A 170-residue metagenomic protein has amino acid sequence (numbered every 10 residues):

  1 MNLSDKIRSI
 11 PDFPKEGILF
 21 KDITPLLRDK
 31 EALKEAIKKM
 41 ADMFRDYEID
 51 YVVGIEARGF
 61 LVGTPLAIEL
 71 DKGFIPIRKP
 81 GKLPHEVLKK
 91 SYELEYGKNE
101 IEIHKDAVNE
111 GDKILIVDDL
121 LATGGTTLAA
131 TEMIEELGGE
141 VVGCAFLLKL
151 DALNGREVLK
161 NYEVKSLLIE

Functional and structural regions predicted by a protein language model:
M1-Y51: Active-site-facing substrate-recognition patch
D5-K6, L128-E170: PRPP-dependent phosphoribosyltransferase catalytic core
K38-S91: Conserved PRPP/pyrophosphate-binding segment of the phosphoribosyltransferase/PRPP-pathway fold
D50, D112, V142: Conserved acidic residues
L70-D71, S91-E95, L159-E163: Short, hinge-like loop/turn segments at secondary-structure boundaries
I75-I114: Short, glycine/charge-rich flexible loops or terminal/linker lids adjacent to PRPP-binding catalytic cores
D119, G124: Conserved G/P- and acidic residue-centered "switch" motifs that form tight phosphate/ATP-binding loops in soluble
